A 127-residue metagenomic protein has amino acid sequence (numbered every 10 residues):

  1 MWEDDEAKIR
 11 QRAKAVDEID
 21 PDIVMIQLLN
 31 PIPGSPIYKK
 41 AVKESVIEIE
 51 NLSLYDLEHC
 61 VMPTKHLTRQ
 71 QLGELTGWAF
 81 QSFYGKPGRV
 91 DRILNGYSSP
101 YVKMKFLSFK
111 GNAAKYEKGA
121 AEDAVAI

Functional and structural regions predicted by a protein language model:
M1-I23, S35-E44: Conserved non-cysteine loop/helix-boundary elements of the Radical SAM core domain that shape
M1-K8, Q27-P33, E58-T68: Conserved strand-turn element in the central/C-terminal portion of the radical SAM core barrel that lines
I23-N30, R92: Short beta-strand segments
P36-V42, V46-I127: Radical SAM enzyme core and accessory elements
